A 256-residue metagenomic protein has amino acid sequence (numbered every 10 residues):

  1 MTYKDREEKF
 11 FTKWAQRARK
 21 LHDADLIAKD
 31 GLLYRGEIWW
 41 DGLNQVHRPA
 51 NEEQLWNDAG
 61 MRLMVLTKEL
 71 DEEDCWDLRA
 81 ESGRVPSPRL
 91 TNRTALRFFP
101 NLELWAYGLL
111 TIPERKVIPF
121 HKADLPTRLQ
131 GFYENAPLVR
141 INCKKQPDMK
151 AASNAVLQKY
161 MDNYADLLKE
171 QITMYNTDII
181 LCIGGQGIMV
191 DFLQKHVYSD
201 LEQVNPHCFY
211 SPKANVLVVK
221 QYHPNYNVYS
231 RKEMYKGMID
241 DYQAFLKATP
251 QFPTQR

Functional and structural regions predicted by a protein language model:
T2-K13, N154-K169, I188-R256: C-terminal capping/extension of enzyme domains
T2-Y175, I179, G185-G187: A polyanion-binding, active-site-adjacent surface
